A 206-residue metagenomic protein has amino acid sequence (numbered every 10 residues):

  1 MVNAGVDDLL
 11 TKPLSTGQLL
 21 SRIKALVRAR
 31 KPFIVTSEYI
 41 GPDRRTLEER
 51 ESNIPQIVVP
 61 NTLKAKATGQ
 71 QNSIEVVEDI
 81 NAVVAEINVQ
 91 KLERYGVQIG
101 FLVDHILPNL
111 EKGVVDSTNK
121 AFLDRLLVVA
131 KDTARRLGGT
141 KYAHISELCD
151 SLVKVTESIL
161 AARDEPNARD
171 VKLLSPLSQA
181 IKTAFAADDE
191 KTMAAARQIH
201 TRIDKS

Functional and structural regions predicted by a protein language model:
M1-D8, S21, F33-Y39: Alpha4 helix (beta4-alpha4-beta5 surface) of REC/receiver domains from two-component response regulators
L10, L14-V27, V35: C-terminal output helix
L10, R30, V35, I54 (+5 more regions): Regulatory and interdomain segments flanking nucleotide-handling catalytic cores in signaling/defense enzymes
K24-P32, D104, E157: Non-catalytic alpha-helical coupling and interface elements of nucleotide-dependent molecular machines and regulators
R28-Q98: CheY-like receiver
Q90-S206: Flexible loop/N-cap segments at domain edges
